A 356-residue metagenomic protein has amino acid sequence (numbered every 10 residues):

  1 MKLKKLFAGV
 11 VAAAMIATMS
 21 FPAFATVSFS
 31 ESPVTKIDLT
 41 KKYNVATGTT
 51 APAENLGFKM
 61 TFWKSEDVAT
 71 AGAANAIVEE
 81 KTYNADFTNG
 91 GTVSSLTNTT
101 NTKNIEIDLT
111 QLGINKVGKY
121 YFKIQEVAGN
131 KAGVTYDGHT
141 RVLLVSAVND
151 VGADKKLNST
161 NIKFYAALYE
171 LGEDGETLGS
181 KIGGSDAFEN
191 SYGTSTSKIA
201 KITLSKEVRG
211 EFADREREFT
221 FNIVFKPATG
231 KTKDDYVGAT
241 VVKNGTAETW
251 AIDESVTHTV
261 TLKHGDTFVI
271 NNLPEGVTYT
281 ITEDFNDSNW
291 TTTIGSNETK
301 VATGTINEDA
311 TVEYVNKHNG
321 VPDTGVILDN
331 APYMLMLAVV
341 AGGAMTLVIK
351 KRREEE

Functional and structural regions predicted by a protein language model:
K2-E356: Solvent-exposed loop/turn and edge beta-strand elements of beta-rich ligand-binding domains
